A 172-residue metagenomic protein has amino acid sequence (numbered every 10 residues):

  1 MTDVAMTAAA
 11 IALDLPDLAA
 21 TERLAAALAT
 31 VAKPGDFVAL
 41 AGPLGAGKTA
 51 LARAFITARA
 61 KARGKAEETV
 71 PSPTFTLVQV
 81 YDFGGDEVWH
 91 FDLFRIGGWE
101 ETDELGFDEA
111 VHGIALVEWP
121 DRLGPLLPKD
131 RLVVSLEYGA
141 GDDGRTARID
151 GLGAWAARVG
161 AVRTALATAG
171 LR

Functional and structural regions predicted by a protein language model:
T2-M6, I11, G98-R172: Short phosphate-coordinating micro-motif centered on Lys-Gly-acidic
E22-V31: Pre-Walker A adenine-sensing motif
V38-L40: Hydrophobic anchor at the beta1->P-loop junction of P-loop NTPases
P43: P-loop (Walker A) phosphate-binding loop of NTP-binding proteins
K48: Conserved lysine of the Walker
T57-T69: Post-Walker A helix-loop "phosphate-sensing" segment adjacent to the P-loop in P-loop NTPases
V70-W89: AAA+/P-loop NTPase substrate/partner-engagement loops
